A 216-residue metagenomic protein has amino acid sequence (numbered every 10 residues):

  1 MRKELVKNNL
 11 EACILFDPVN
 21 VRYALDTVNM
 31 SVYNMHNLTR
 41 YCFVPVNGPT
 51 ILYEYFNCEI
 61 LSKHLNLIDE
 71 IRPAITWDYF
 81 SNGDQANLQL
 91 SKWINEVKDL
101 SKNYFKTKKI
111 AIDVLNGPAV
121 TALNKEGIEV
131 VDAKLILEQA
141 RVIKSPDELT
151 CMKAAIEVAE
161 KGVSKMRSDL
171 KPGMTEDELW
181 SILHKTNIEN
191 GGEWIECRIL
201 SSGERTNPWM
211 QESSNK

Functional and structural regions predicted by a protein language model:
M1-V158: A composition/biophysics-driven feature that prefers long, compositionally simple stretches
L5, L170, N187: Hydrophobic pocket-lining residues that define ligand/cofactor binding sites across diverse proteins
V21-N34, D132-L137, I143, M174-K216: Short catalytic-site patches enriched in acidic/histidine residues that coordinate or position cofactors/metals
I156-V163, E176: Active-site pocket-lining segments that scaffold enzyme catalytic pockets across diverse folds
E160-R167, H184: Structural signal for well-ordered, non-membrane alpha-helices
R167-M174: C-terminal helix-coil-helix/basic helical segment that borders enzyme active sites and/or dimer interfaces and provides
